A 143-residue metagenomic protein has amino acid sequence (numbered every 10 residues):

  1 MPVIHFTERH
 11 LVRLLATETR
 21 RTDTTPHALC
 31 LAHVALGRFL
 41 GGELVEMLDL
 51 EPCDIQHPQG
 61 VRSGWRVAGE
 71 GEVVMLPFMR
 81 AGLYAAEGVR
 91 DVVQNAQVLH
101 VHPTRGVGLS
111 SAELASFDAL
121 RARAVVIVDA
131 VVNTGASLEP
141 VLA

Functional and structural regions predicted by a protein language model:
M1-A143: PRPP-associated nucleotide enzymes
